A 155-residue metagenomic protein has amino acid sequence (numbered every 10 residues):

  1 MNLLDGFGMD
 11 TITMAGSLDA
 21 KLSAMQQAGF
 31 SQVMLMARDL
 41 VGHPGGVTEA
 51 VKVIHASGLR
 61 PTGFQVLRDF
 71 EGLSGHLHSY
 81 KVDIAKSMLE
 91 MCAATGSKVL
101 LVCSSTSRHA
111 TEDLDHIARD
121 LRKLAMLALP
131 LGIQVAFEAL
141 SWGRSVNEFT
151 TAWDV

Functional and structural regions predicted by a protein language model:
M1-K98, L129: N-terminal pre-domain/capping segments
D19, E71, G75-V155: Active-site acidic/histidine proton-transfer and metal-coordination neighborhood in alpha/beta enzyme cores
